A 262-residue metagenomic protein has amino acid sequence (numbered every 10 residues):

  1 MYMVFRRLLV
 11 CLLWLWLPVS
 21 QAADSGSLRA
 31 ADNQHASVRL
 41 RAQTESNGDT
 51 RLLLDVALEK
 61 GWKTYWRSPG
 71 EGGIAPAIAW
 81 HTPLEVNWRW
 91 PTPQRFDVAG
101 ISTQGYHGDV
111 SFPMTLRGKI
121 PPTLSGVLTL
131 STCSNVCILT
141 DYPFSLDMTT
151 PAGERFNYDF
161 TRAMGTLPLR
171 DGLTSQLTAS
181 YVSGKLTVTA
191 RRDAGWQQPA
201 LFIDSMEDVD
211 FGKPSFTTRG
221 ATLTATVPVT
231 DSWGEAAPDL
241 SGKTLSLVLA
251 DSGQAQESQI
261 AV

Functional and structural regions predicted by a protein language model:
M1-L12: Bacterial N-terminal signal peptides that target proteins for export
L17-V19: N-terminal signal peptide c-region/cleavage motif recognized by signal peptidases
Q21-V262: Extracellular/lumen-exposed scaffold segments
